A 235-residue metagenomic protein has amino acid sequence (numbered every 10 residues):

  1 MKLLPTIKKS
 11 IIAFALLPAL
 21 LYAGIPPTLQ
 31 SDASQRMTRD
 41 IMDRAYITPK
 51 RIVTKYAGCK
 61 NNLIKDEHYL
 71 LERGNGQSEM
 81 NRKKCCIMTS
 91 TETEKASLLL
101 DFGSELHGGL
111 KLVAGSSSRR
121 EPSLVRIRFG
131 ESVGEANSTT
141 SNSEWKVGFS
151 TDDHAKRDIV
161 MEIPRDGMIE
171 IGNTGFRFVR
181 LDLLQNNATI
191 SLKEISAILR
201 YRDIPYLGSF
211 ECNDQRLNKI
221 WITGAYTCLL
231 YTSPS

Functional and structural regions predicted by a protein language model:
K2-I11: Bacterial N-terminal signal peptides that target proteins for export
A13-A19: Bacterial N-terminal signal peptides
G24-S233: Extracellular/oxidizing-compartment recognition motifs
